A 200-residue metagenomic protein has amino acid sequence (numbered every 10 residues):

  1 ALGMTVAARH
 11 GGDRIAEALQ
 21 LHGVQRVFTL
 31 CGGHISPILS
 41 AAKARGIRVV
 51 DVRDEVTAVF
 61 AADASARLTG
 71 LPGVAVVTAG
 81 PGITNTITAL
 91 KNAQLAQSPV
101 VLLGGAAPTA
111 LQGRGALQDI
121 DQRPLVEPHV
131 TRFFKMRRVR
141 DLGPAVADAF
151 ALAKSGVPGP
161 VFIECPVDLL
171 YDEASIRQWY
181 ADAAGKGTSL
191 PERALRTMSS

Functional and structural regions predicted by a protein language model:
L2-S200: N-terminal alpha/beta PP-like core and its mobile active-site loop of ThDP/TPP-dependent enzymes
